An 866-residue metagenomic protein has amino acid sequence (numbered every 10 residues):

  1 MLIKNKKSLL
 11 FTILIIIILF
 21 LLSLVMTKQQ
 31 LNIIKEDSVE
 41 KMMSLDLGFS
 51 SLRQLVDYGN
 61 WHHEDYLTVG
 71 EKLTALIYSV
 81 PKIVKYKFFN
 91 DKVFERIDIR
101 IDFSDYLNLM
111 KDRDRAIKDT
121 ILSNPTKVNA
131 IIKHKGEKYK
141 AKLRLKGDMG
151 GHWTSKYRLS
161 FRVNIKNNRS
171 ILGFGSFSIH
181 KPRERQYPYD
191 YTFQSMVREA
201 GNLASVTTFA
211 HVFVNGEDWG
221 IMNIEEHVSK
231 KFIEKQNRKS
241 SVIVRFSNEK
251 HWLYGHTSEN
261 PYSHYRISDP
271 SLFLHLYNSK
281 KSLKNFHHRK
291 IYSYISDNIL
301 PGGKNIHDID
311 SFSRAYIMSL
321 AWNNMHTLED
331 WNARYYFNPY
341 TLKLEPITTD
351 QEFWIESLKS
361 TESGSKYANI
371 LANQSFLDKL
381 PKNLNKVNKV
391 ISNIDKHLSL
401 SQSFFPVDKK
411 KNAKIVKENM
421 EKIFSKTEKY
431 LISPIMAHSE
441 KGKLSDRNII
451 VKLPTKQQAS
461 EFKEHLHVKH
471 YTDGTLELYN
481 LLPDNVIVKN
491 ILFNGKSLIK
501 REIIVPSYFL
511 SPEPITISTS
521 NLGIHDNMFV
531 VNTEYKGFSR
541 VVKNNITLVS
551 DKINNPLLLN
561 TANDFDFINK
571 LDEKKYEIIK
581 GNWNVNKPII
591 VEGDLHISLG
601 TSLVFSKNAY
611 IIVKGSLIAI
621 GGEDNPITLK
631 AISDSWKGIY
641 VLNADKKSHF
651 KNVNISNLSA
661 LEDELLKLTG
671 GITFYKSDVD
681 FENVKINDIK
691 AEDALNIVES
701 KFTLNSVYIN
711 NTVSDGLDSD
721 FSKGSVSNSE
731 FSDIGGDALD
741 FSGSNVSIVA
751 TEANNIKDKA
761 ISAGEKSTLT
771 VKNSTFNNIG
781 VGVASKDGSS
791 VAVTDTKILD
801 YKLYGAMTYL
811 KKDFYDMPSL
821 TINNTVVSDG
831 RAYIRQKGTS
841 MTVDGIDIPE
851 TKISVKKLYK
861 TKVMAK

Functional and structural regions predicted by a protein language model:
F11-M26: Hydrophobic membrane-insertion alpha-helices, especially the h-region of bacterial N-terminal signal peptides
S23, N278, L283, N323-N324 (+1 more regions): C-terminal catalytic region of ATP-dependent kinase domains
I99, V163, N305-W354: Active-site acidic catalytic loop and adjacent metal/ATP-binding pocket of ATP-dependent phosphoryl transfer enzymes
I132-I267, N324: Conserved ATP-binding subdomain of kinase catalytic cores across diverse folds
S229-A321: ATP-dependent phospho-/nucleotidyl transfer catalytic cores
H470-V486, N490-F493: Asparagine-centered strand-capping/turn motif at beta-strand->loop junctions
K489-N490, E502-E513, V531, R540-L599 (+1 more regions): Extracellular beta-rich repeat passengers
L492-D526: Intrinsically disordered, low-complexity Pro/Gly/Ser/Thr-rich segments with frequent PxxP/GP/PP motifs and embedded
